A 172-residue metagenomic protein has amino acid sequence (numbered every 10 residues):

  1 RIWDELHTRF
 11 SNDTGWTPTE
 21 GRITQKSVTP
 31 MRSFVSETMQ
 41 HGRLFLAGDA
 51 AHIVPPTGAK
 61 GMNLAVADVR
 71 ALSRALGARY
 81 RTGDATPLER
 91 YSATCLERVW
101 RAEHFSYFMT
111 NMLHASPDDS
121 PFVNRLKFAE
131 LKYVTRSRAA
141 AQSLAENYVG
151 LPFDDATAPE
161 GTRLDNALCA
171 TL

Functional and structural regions predicted by a protein language model:
R1-G58: FAD/FMN-dependent oxidoreductases across multiple families
T8-G15, T19, T57-A59, R74-L172: C-terminal helical "tail/cap" subdomain of flavin- and related membrane-associated enzymes
P56-V66: A conserved FAD-binding loop/helix module that cradles the flavin
